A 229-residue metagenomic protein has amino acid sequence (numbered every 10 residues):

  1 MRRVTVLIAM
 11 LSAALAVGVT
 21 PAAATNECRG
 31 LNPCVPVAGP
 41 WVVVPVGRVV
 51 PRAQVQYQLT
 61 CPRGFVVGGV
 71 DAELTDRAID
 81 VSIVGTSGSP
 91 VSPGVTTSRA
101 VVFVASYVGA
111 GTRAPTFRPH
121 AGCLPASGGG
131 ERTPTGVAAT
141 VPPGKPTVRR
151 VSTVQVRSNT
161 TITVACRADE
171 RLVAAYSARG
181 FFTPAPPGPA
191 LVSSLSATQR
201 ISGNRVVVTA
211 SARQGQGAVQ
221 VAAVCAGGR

Functional and structural regions predicted by a protein language model:
M1-T25: Secretory targeting and sorting signals
T25-R229: Extracellular attachment/recognition segments
